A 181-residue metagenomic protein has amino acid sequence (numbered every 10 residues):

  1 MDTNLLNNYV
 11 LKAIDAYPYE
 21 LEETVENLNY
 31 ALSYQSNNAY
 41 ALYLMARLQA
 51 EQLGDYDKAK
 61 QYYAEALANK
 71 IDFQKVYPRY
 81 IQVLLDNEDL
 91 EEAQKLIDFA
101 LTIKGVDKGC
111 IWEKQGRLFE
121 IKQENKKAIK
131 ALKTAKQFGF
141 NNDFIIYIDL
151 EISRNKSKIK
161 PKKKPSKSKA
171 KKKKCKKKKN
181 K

Functional and structural regions predicted by a protein language model:
M1, I129-K181: Terminal, low-structured helical/coil segments at or just beyond the last alpha-helical repeat
N4-Y34, R47-A50: Alpha-helical segment of the N-proximal tetratricopeptide repeat
N8, E26, K60-Q61, K95 (+1 more regions): Primarily a tetratricopeptide repeat
K12, M45-A46, Y80, K114-Q115 (+1 more regions): Structural register within alpha-helical repeat arrays
D15-P18, A50, L85, E120 (+1 more regions): Specific register positions within alpha-helical solenoid repeats of the TPR/Sel1-like families, i.e., one
Y17, Y40-C110: Alpha-helical adaptor scaffolds
E22, Y56-D57, E91, K126 (+1 more regions): Residue register within tetratricopeptide repeats
A66-I71, F99, I103-G105, E120-D143 (+1 more regions): TPR/TPR-like (Sel1-like) alpha-helical repeat modules
